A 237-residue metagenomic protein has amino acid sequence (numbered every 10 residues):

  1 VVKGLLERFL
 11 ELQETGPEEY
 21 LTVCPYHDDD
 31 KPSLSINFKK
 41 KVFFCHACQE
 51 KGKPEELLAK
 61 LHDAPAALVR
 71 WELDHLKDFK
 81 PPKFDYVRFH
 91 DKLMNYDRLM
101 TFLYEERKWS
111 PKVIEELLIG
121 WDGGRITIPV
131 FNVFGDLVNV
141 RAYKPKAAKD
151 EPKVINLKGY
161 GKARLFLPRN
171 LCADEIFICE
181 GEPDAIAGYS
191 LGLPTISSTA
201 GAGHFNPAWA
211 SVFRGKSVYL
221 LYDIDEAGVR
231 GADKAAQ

Functional and structural regions predicted by a protein language model:
V1-D28, A59-D136, R169-A173: TOPRIM metal-binding catalytic domain and adjacent DNA-binding surface shared by DnaG-type primases
P32-F38, I119, R141: Broad, structure-driven detector of short, well-ordered beta-strand segments within folded domains
L34-L68: Short Cys/His-based metal-binding microdomains
G52, G203, E226-V229: Loop/helix-junction capping segments adjacent to catalytic residues or to phosphate/diphosphate-binding pockets
W121-S217, A232: Phosphate-handling DNA/RNA-contact segment within nucleic-acid enzymes
R214-I224, G228: A structural-propensity feature for long, helix-poor, extended segments
R230-Q237: Short, aromatic/basic amphipathic alpha-helical patches
